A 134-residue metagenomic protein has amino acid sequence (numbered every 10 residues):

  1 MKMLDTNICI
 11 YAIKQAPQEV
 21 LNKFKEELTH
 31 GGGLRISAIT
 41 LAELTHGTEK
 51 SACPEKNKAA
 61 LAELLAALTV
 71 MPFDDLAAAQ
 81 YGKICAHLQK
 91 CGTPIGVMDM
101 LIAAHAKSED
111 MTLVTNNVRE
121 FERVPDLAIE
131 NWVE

Functional and structural regions predicted by a protein language model:
M1, A103, K107-E134: Acidic, PIN/NYN-like endoribonuclease modules and their adjacent C-terminal/linker elements
M1-I36, T48-E63, K90: Short, well-structured N-terminal submotif of metal-dependent ribonuclease cores
D5-T6, V20, L44, Y81 (+2 more regions): Generic structural signal for small/hydrophobic residues in well-ordered secondary structure, especially within
I8, A77, I102, R119-E120: Alpha-helix capping/helix-boundary segments
C9-I10, K14, A42-T45, M71 (+2 more regions): Nucleotide phosphate-binding site architecture
Y11-I13, K23, G47, Y81-I84 (+2 more regions): Residues that scaffold the ATP/ADP-binding catalytic core of kinase and kinase-like folds
L68-V114: Active-site neighborhoods of divalent-metal-dependent phosphate/nucleic-acid chemistry enzymes
